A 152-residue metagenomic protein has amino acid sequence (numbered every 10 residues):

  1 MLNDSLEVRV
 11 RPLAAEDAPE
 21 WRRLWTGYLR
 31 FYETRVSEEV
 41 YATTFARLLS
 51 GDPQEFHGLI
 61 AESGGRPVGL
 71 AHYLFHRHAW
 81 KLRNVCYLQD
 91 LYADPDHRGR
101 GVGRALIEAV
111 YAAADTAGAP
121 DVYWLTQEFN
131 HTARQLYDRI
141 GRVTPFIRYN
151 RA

Functional and structural regions predicted by a protein language model:
R9-R23: A short beta-loop-alpha structural element at the N-terminal edge of CoA-dependent acyl/N-acetyltransferase catalytic
W25-R47: Conserved GNAT-fold acetyl-CoA-binding loop/helix
L48-I60, Y87: A short helix-loop-beta-strand connector motif used in the catalytic cores of GNAT acetyltransferases and, in some
I60, R66-F75: Conserved beta-strand in the GNAT
H76-L88, R98, P145: A conserved beta-turn-beta hairpin within the catalytic core of GNAT-like acetyltransferases that forms part
H97, G101-A109: Conserved acetyl-CoA pyrophosphate-binding loop and the N-cap/start of the following alpha-helix in GNAT-like
R104, E128-F146, R151: Conserved active-site alpha-helix within GNAT-family acetyltransferase domains
D115-L125: Conserved GNAT acetyl-CoA-binding A-motif
